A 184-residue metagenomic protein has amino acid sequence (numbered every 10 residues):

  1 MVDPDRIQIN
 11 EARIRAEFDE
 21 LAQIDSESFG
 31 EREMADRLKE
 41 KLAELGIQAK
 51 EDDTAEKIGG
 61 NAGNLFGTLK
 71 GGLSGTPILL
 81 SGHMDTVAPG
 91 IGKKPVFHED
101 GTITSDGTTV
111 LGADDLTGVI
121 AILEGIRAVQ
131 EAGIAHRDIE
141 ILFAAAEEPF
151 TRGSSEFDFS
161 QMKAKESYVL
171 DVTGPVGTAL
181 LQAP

Functional and structural regions predicted by a protein language model:
V2-F29: N-terminal capping segment at the start of a domain
L21-I24, L45, A128-G133: Change "in soluble alpha/beta enzymes" to "in soluble alpha/beta proteins
E27-L73: A non-catalytic alpha/beta surface segment that caps or lines the substrate-entry region of metallo-dependent hydrolase
G60-N61, T68-K70, S74-F143, E148 (+1 more regions): Active-site metal-coordination/substrate-binding segment of hydrolases, especially metallo-dependent peptidases
P89, T151-G153, P175-A179: A short, acidic/glycine-rich surface segment
E99, G177-P184: Short, intrinsically disordered, charge-balanced linker/junction segments flanking boundaries in proteins
F157-A179: A glycine-rich helix N-cap at a beta->alpha junction
